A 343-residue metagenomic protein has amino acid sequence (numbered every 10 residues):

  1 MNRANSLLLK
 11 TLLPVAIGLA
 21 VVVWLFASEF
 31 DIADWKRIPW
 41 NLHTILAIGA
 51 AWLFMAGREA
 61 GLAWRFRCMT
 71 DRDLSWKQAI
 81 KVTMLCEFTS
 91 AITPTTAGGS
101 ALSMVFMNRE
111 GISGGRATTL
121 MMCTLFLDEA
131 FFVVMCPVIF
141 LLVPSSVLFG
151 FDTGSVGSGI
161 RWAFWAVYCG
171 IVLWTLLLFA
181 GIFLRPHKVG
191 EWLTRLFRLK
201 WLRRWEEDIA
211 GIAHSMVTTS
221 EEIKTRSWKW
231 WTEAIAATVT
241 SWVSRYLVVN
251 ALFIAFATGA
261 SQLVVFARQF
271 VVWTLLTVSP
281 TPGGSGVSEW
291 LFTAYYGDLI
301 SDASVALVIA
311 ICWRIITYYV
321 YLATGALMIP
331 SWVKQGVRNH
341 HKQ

Functional and structural regions predicted by a protein language model:
M1-R37, T89-W201, T281, S285-Q343: Transmembrane helix-loop-helix hairpins in multi-pass inner-membrane proteins
L7-L12, N41-A50, E221-I235: Membrane-interface helix starts
W35-T44, R72-S75, G111, T219-S227 (+1 more regions): Helix-boundary and loop/linker segments of multi-pass membrane transporters
L53, L85, C123-A130, A236 (+3 more regions): Hydrophobic residues within alpha-helical transmembrane segments of multi-pass solute transporters/permease subunits
A60-L85, L252-R268: Membrane-embedded helical hairpins/re-entrant loop segments and their flanking transmembrane helices within multi-pass
K77-E87, R116, L263-T274, S304-C312: Alpha-helical transmembrane segments of multi-pass membrane proteins
V82-F88, E191-M216: Juxtamembrane inter-helical linkers in multi-pass membrane proteins
D208-F256, A260-Q262: Alpha-helical transmembrane segments and their immediate interhelical loop/hinge regions in multi-pass membrane
